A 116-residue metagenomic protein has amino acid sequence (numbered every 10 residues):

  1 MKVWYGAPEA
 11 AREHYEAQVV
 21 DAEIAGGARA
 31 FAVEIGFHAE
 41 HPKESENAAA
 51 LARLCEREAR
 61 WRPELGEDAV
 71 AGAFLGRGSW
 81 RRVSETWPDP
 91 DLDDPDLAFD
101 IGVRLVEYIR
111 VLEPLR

Functional and structural regions predicted by a protein language model:
M1-W80: Polyanion-binding interface signature
A52-L65, P88-R116: Ampiphathic alpha-helical segments that act as solvent-exposed interaction surfaces
A71-L97: Short, intrinsically disordered low-complexity segments
